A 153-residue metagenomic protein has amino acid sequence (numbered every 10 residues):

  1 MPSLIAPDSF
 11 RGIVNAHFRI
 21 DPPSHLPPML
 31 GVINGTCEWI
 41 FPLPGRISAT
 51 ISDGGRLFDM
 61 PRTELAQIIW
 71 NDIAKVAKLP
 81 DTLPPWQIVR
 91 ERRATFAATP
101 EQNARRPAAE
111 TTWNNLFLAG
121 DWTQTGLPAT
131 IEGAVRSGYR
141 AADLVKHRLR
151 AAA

Functional and structural regions predicted by a protein language model:
M1-K78, T82, R106: Mid-domain catalytic core of redox enzymes that form a hydrophobic substrate pocket/lid adjacent to a catalytic redox
M1-P2, A98, P128-A129: Short glycine-/acidic-enriched loop or helix-start segments at secondary-structure transitions that form or flank
F18, I73, W86, L116 (+2 more regions): Hydrophobic, well-ordered secondary-structure elements that form the walls of internal hydrophobic environments
G31, T36-L43, E91-L118, W122-T125: FAD-binding beta-loop-beta segment adjacent to the flavin cofactor pocket
V76-P84, H147-A153: Surface-exposed helix-capping loop/turn segments at secondary-structure junctions
P84-R90: Long, charged, glycine-rich C-terminal linkers/tails
T123-L149: A conserved FAD-binding loop/helix module that cradles the flavin
